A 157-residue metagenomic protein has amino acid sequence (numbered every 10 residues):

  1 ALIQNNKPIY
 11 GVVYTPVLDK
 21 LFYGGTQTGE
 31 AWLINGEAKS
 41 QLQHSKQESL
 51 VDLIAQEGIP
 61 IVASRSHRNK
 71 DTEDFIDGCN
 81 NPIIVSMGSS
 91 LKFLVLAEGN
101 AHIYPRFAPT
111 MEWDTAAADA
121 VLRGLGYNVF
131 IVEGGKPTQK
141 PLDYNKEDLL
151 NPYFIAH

Functional and structural regions predicted by a protein language model:
A1-L94, L142-H157: Acidic beta-strand-loop-alpha-helix segment within the catalytic core of divalent metal-dependent phosphate-processing
E73-G78, K92-H157: Oxyanion/phosphate-interacting regions
